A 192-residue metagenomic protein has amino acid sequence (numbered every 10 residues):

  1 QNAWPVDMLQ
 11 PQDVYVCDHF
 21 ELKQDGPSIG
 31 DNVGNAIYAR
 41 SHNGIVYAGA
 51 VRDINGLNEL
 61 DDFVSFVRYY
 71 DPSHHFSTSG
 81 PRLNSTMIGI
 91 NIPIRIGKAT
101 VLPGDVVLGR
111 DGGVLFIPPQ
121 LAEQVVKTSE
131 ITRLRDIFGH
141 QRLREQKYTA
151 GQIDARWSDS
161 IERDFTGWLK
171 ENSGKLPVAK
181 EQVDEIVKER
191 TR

Functional and structural regions predicted by a protein language model:
Q1-P103, F116-R192: Feature captures the catalytic cores and cofactor-binding loops of soluble hydro-lyases/lyases that act on carboxylate
R110: Beta-strand-loop-alpha-helix segment that lines the small-molecule cofactor/substrate pocket of alpha/beta enzymes
